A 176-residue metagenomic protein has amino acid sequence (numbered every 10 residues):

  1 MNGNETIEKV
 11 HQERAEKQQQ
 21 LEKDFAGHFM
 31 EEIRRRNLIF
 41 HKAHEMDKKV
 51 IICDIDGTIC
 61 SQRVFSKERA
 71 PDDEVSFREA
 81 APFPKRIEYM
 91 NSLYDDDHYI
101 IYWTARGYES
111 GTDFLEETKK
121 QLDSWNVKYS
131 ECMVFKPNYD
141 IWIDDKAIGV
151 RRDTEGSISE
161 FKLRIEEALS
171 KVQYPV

Functional and structural regions predicted by a protein language model:
N2-E5, D24: Secondary-structure junction/capping motif
N2-G3, V10, R14-K17, R34-V176: HAD-like aspartate-dependent phosphatase fold
